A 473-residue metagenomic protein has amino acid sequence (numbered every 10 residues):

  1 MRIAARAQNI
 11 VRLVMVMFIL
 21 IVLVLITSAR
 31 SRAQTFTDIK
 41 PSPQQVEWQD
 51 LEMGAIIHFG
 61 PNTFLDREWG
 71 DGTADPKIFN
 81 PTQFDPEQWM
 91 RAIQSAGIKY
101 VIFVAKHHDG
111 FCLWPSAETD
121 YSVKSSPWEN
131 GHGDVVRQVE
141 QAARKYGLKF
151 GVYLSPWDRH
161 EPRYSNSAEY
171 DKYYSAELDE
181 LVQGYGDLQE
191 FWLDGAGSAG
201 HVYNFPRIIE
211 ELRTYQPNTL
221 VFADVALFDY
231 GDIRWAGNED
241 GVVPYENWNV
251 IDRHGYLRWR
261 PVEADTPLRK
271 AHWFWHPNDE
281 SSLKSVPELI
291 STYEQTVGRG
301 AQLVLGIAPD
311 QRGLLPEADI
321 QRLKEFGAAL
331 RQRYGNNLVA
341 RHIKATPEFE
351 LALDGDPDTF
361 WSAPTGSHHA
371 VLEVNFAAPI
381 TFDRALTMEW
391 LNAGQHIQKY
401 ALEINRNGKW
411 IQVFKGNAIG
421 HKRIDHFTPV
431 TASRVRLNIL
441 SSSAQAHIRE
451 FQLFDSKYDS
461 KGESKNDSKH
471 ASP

Functional and structural regions predicted by a protein language model:
M1-V11: N-terminal secretory signal peptides that target proteins for export/translocation
V14-I26: Bacterial N-terminal signal peptides
R32-D354, T359-H368, E373-V374, A378-T381 (+7 more regions): Mature catalytic domains of secreted/periplasmic carbohydrate-active enzymes
F382, Q445-D459: Exposed low-complexity, polar/acidic, P/S/T/G-rich flexible segments that act as propeptides, protease-susceptible
R384, R434-R436: Short, conserved beta-strand segments of beta-strand-rich sandwich/propeller modules, principally
T428-T431: Surface-exposed, short loops/turns at beta-strand junctions within beta-sandwich domains
N438-A444: Short beta-strand-plus-loop segments that form exposed binding edges in beta-rich domains
K457, K461-K465, K469-H470: Asparagine/serine/threonine-enriched low-complexity, disordered tracts, especially those forming N-linked glycosylation
